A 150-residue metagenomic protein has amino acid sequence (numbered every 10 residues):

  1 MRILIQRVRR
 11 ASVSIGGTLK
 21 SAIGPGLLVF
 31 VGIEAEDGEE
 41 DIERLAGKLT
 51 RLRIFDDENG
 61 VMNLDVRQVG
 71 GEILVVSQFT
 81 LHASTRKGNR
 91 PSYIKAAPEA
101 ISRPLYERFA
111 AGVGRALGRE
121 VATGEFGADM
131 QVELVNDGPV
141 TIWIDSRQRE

Functional and structural regions predicted by a protein language model:
M1-S92, A97-A100, P104-E150: N-terminal, polar/charged subdomain of small-to-medium soluble alpha/beta proteins
